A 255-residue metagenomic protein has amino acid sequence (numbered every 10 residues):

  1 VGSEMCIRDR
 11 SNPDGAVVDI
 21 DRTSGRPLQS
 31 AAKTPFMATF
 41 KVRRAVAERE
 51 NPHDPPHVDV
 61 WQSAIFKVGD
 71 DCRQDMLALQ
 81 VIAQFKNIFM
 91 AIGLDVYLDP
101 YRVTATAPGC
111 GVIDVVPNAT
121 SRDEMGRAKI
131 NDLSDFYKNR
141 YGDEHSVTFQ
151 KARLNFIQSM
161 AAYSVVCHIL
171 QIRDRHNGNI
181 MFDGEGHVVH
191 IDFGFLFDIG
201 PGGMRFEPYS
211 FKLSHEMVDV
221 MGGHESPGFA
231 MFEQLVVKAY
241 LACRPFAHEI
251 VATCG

Functional and structural regions predicted by a protein language model:
V1-S3, I130, F182-G255: C-terminal catalytic region of ATP-dependent kinase domains
S3-E4, R8-I172, G184-I199: Conserved ATP-binding subdomain of kinase catalytic cores across diverse folds
I88, T104, G178, G202-G203 (+1 more regions): Charge-rich, low-complexity amphipathic helices in intrinsically disordered tails/linkers adjacent to domains
D174, G178-M181: Catalytic-loop signature of eukaryotic-like protein kinases
